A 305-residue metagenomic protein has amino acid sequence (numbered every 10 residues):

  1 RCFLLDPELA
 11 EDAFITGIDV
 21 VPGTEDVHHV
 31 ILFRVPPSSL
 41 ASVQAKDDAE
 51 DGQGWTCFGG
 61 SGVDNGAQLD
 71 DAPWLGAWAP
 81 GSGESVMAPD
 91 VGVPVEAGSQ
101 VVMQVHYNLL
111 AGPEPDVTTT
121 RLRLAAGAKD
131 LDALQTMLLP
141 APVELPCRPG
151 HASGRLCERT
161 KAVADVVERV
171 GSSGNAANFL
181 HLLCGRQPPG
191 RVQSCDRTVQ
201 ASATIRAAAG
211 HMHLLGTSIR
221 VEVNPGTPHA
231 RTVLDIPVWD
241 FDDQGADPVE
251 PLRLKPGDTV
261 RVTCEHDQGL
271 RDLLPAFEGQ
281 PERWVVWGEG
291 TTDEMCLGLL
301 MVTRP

Functional and structural regions predicted by a protein language model:
R1-T204, A209-P305: Beta-strand-centric surfaces of beta-sandwich/beta-rich domains
